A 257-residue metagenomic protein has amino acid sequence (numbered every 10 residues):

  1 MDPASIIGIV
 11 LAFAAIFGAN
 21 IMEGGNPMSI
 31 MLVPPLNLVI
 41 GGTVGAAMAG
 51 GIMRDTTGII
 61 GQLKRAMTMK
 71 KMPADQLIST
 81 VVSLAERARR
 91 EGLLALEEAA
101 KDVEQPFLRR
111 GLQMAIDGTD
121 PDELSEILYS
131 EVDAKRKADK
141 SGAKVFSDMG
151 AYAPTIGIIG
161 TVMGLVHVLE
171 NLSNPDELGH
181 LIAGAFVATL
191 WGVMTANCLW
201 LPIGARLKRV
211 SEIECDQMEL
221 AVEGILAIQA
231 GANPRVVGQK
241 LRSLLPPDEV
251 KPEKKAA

Functional and structural regions predicted by a protein language model:
P3-I7, A15-G142, E214-A257: Large intracellular
I7-P27, E131-V210: Helix-termination/interfacial motifs at the ends of transmembrane alpha-helices
